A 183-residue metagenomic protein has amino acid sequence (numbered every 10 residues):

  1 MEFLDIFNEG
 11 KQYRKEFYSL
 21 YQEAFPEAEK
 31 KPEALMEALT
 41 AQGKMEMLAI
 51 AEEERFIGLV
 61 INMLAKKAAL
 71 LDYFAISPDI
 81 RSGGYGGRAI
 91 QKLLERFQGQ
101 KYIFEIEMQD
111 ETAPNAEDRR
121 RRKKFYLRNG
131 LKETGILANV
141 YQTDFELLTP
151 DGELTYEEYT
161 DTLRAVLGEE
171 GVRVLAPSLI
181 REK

Functional and structural regions predicted by a protein language model:
M1-P32, E146, D151-A165, V172-E182: Short amphipathic alpha-helix that is part of the acyltransferase structural core
Q22-E52: Active-site rim helix/loop that mediates acceptor-substrate recognition in acyltransferases
M45-A49, L59, F145-L147: Short hydrophobic/aromatic beta-strand element in the GNAT-like acyltransferase core that lines or flanks the acyl-donor
A49, R55-M63, L70-A75: Conserved beta-strand in the GNAT
K67-P78, E105-E107: Conserved acetyl-CoA binding element of GNAT-fold acetyltransferases
I76, S82-R96: Conserved acetyl-CoA-binding loop-helix of GNAT-fold acetyltransferases
F97-D118: Conserved GNAT acetyl-CoA-binding A-motif
P114-A116, R121-F145: Conserved catalytic-core motifs of GNAT/GCN5-like acyltransferases
